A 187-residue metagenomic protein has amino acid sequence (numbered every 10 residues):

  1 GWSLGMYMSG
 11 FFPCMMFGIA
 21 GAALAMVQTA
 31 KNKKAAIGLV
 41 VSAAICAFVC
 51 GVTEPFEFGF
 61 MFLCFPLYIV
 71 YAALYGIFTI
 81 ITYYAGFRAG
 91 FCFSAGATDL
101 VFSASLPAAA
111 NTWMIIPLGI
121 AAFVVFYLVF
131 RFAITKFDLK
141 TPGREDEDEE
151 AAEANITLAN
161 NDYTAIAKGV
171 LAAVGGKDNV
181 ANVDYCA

Functional and structural regions predicted by a protein language model:
G1-Y7, I19-Q28, S42-C46, C50-Y163: Transmembrane alpha-helical segments and their short flanking loops that form helix-hairpins/helix-helix interfaces
F12, G38, S42-C46, I166: Residue-level detector of functional hotspots within protein domains
F12-M15, I19: Alpha-helical transmembrane segments of helical membrane proteins, especially in multi-pass transport, channel
N32-A36: Membrane-interface helix-loop-helix junctions at transmembrane boundaries of multi-pass membrane enzymes, predominantly
N160-A187: Structured cytosolic domains appended to multi-pass membrane proteins
